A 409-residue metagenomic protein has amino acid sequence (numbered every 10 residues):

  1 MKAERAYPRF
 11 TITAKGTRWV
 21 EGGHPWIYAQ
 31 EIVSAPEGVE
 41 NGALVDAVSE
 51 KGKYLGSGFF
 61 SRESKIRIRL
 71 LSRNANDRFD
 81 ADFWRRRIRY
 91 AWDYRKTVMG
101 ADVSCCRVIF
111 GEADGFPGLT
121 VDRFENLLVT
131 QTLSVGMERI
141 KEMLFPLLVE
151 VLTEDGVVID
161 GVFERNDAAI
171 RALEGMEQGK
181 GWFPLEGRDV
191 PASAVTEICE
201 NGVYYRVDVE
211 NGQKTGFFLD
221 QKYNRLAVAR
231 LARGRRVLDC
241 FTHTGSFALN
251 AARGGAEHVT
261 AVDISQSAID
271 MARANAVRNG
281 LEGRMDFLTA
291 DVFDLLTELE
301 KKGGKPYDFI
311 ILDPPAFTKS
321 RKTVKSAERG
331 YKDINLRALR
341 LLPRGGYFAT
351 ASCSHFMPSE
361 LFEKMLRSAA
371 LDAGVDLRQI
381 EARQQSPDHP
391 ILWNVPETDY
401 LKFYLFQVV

Functional and structural regions predicted by a protein language model:
M1-L119, R123-E125: Non-catalytic accessory regions of SAM-dependent methyltransferases
I109-D122, K141-F217: Non-catalytic substrate-recognition/targeting regions of SAM-dependent transferases
G234-H243: Conserved class I S-adenosyl-L-methionine
T244-E257: Conserved SAM-binding loop of SAM-dependent methyltransferases across substrates and taxa, primarily the Class I
H258-D263: Conserved SAM-binding motif I beta-strand of class I
S267-I311: S-adenosyl-L-methionine
P306, D333, Y347-V409: C-terminal catalytic and target-recognition region of SAM-dependent MTase-like enzymes, primarily methyltransferases
Y307-R337: Mobile active-site "lid"/loop adjacent to the S-adenosyl-L-methionine
